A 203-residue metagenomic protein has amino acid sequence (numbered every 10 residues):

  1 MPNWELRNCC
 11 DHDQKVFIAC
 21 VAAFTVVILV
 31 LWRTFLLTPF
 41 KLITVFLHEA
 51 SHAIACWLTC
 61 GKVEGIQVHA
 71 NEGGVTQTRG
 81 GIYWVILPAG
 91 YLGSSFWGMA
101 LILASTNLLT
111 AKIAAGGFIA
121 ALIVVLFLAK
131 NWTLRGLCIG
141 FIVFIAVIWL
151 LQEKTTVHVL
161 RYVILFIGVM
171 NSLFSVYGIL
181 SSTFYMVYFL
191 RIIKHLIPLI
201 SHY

Functional and structural regions predicted by a protein language model:
M1-L36: Topogenic membrane-insertion module of multi-pass membrane proteins
L6, S51, H69-I82, S94-N107 (+1 more regions): Short juxtamembrane and helix-loop transition motifs at transmembrane-helix boundaries in membrane proteins
D13-V16, I82-S95, A129-F141: Membrane-interface loop-to-helix entry segments
F24-T25, F96-A100, F118-L126, F141-W149: Hydrophobic, membrane-inserted alpha-helices
V27, V63, W97, L101-S105 (+4 more regions): Alpha-helical membrane-inserting segments
R33-W84: Small-residue-rich helix-interface/hinge motifs
L87, A111-F118, F144-I145, G168 (+1 more regions): Alpha-helical transmembrane segments and their juxtamembrane interface "caps" in small multi-pass membrane proteins
L128-Y203: C-terminal membrane-associated helical module and adjoining short loops/tails
